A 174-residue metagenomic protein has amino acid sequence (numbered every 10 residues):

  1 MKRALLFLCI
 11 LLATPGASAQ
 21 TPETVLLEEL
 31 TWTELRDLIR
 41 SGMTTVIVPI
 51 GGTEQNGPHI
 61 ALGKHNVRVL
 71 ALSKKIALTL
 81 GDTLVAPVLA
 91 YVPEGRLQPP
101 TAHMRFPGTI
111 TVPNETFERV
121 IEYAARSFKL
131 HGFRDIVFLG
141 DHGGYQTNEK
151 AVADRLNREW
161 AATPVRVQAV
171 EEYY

Functional and structural regions predicted by a protein language model:
A4-P15: Bacterial N-terminal signal peptides
Q20, T24-E28, S41, V46 (+2 more regions): Active-site histidine-anchored catalytic micro-motif
V25-L27, I39-R40, V48-N56, L62-G63: A short aromatic-anchored loop/beta-hairpin motif
L30-E34: Alpha-helical scaffolding within the catalytic cores of extracellular/periplasmic polymer-degrading hydrolases
I39-G42, L78: Extracellular/periplasmic catalytic domains that process cell-envelope and extracellular macromolecules
H59-N66, Q98-A102: Glycine-rich loop at the start of a catalytic domain that most often binds anionic cofactors/ligands
H65-A77: Short catalytic helix/loop segments, enriched in acidic residues and glycine and frequently bearing histidine
L84-P87: Extended amphipathic ligand-handling, pore-lining, and cofactor/metal-binding catalytic surfaces
